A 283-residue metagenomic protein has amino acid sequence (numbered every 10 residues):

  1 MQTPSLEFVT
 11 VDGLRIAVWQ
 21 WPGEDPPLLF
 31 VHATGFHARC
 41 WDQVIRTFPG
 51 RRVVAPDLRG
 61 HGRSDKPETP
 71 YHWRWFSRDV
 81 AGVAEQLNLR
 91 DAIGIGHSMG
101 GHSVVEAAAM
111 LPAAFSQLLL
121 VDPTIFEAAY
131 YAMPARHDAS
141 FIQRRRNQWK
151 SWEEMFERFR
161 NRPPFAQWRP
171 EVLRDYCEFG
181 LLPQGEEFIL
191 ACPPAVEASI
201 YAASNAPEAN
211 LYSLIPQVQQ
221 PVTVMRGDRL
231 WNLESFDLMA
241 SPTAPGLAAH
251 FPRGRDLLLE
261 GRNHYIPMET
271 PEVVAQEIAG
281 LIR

Functional and structural regions predicted by a protein language model:
M1-L28, P49-R52, L89-R90, P245-G246 (+3 more regions): Alpha/beta-hydrolase fold catalytic core
V11, V54, L58-I95, L259 (+1 more regions): Active-site loop/oxyanion-hole signature of alpha/beta-hydrolase fold enzymes
L14-K66: Conserved HGGG/HGGXW glycine-rich cap/lid loop of the alpha/beta-hydrolase fold
G96, G100, V104: Gly/Ala-rich beta-loop-alpha elbow adjacent to hydrolase catalytic centers
E106-A109, S116-E153: Flexible "cap/lid" loop of the alpha/beta hydrolase fold
Q148-S204: Conserved alpha/beta-hydrolase catalytic His-Asp/Glu region
L182-H250: Conserved serine/cysteine hydrolase catalytic core
L259-P271: Catalytic histidine-centered segment of alpha/beta-hydrolase-like enzymes
